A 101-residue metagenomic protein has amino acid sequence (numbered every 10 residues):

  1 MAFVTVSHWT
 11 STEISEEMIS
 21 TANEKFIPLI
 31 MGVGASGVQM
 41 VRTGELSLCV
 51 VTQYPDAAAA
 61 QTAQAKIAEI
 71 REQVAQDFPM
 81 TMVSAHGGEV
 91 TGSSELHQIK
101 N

Functional and structural regions predicted by a protein language model:
M1-E72, Q76-N101: Short S/T/G/P-rich N-terminal loop/turn motif that feeds into the first structured element of a domain
